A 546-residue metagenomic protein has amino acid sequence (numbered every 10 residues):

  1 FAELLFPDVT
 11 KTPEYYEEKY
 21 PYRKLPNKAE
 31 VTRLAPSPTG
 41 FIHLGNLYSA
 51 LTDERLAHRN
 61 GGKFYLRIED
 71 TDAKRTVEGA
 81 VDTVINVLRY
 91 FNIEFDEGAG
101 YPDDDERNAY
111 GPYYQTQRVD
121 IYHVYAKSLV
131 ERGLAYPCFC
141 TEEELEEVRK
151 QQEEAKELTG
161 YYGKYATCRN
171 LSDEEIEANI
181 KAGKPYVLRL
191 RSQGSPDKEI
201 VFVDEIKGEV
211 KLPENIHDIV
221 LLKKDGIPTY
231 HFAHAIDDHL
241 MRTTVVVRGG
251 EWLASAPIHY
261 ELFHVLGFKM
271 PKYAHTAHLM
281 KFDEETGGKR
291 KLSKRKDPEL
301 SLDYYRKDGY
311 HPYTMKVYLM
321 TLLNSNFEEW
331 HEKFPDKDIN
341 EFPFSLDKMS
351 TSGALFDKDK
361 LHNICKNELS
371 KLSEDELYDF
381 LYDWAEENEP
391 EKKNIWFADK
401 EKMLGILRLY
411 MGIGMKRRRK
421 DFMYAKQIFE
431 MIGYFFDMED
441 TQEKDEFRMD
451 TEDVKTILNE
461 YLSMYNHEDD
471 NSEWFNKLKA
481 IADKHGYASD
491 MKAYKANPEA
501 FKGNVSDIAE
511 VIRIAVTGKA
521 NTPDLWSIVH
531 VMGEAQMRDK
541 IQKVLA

Functional and structural regions predicted by a protein language model:
F1-E154, A254-F268, T314: N-terminal Rossmann-like or analogous alpha/beta NTP/dinucleotide-binding catalytic cores that position adenine
A29-R33, Y65, P298-E299, D338-L346 (+2 more regions): Short amphipathic alpha-helical segments and their helix-coil junctions
T32-T39, Y65-D70, L240-V246, E299-S301 (+3 more regions): Glycine- and acidic
D53, V84, L129, G133 (+8 more regions): Residue-level signal for inorganic ion chemistry
L88-F95, V130-P137, R149, K156 (+8 more regions): A generic secondary-structure signal for well-formed alpha-helical elements
S128, Y136-H275, M280-L292, S301 (+4 more regions): Active-site cores that bind ATP or allylic diphosphates and position pyrophosphate for catalysis
L266-R448, T517-A546: Catalytic adenosine-cofactor/nucleotide-binding cores of aminoacyl-tRNA synthetases and other
K479, D483-A546: Charged substrate- and nucleic-acid-binding regions of tRNA-handling and nucleotidyl-transfer enzymes, centered on
